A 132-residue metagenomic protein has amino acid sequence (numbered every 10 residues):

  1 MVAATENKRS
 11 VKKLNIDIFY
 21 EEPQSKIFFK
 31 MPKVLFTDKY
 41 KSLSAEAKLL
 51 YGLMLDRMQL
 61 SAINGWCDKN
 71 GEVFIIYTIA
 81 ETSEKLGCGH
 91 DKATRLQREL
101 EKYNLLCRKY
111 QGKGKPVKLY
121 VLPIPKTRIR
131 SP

Functional and structural regions predicted by a protein language model:
M1-I79: Short recognition helix of helix-turn-helix/winged-helix DNA-binding domains
Y20, R95-R98, K126: Short, surface-exposed loop and linker segments with low hydrophobicity and enrichment for Pro/Ser/Thr
Y40, M58-V121: Winged helix-turn-helix DNA-binding recognition segment
I124-P132: Short, amphipathic alpha-helical interaction segments positioned at domain boundaries
